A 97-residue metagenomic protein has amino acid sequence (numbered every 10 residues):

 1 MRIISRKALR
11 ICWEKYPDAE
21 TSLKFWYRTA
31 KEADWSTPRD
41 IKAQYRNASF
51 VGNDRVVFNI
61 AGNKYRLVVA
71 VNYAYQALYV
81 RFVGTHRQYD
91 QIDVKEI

Functional and structural regions predicted by a protein language model:
M1-K64, N72-Y79, H86-I97: Basic, Lys/Arg-enriched alpha-helical interface segments
